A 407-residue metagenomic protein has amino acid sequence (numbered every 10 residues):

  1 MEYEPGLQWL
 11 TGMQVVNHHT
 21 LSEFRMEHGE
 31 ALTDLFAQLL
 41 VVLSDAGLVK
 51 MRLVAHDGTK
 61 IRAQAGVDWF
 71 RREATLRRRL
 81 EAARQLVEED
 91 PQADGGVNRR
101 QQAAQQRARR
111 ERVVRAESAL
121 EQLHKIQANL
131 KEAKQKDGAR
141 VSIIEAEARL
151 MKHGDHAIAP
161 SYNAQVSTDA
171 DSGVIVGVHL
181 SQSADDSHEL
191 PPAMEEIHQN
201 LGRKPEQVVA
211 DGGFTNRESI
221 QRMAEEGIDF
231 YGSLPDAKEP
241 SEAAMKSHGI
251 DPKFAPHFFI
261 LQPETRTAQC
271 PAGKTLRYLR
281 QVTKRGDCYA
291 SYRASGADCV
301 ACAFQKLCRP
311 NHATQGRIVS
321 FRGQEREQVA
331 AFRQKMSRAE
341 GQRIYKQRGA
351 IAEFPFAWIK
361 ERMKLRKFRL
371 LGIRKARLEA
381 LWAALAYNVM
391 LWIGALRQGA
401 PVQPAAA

Functional and structural regions predicted by a protein language model:
M1-Y3, G12-A407: Anion-binding and metal-coordination hotspots
L7: Long, structured ligand/cofactor-binding scaffold of large enzymes
